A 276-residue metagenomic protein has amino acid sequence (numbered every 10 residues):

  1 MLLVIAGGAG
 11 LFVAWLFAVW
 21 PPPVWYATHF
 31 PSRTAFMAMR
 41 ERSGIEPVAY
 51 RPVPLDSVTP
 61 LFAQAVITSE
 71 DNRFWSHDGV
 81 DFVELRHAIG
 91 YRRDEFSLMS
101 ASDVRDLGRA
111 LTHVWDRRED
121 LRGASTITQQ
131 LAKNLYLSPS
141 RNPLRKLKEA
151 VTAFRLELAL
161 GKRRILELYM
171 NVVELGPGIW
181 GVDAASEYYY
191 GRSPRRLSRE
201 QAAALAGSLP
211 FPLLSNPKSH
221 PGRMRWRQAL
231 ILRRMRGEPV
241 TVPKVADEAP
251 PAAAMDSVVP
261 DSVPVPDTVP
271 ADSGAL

Functional and structural regions predicted by a protein language model:
M1-L276: Juxtamembrane regions of bacterial inner-membrane/periplasmic proteins, predominantly the peptidoglycan biogenesis
